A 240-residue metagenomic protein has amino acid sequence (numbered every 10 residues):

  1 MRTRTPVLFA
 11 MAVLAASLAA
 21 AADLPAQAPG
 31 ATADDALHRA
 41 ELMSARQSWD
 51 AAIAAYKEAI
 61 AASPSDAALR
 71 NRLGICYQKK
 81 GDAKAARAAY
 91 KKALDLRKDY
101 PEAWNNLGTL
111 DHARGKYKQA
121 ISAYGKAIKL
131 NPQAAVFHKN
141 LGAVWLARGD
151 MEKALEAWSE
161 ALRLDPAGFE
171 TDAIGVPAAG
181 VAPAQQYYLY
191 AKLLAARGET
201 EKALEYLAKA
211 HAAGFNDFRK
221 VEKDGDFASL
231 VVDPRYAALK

Functional and structural regions predicted by a protein language model:
A22-D34, D172-I174, G180-A184, L193 (+2 more regions): Terminal, low-structured helical/coil segments at or just beyond the last alpha-helical repeat
T32-S65, I75-K79: Alpha-helical segment of the N-proximal tetratricopeptide repeat
A33, A67-A68, P101-E102, A135-V136 (+3 more regions): Helix-start (N-cap) detector for alpha-helical repeat units in TPR-like alpha-solenoids, especially tetratricopeptide
S44, N71, I75-Q78, D95 (+4 more regions): Position-specific recognition of the canonical hydrophobic site in helix A of tetratricopeptide repeat
R46-E58, K79-K92, R114-K126, R148-E160 (+2 more regions): Structural signature of tandem alpha-helical TPR/SEL1-like repeats, specifically the intra-repeat loop/turn
R72, N106, N140, I174-G175 (+2 more regions): Canonical tetratricopeptide repeat
